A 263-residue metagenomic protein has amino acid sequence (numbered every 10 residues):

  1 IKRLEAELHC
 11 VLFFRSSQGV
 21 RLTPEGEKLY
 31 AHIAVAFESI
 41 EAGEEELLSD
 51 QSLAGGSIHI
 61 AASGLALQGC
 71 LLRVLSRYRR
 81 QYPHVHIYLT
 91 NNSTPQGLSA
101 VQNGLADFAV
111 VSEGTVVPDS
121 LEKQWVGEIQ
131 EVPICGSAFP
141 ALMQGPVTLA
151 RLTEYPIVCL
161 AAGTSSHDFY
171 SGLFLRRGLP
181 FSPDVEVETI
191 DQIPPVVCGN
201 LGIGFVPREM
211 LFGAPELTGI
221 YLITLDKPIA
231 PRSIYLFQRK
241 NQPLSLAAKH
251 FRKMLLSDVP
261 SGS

Functional and structural regions predicted by a protein language model:
R3-L22: A short LG(V/I)-centered, amphipathic sequence patch enriched for acidic residue(s) preceding the LG motif
E7-L8, L29-Q51: Alpha-helical linker/hinge and terminal dimerization helices associated with HTH transcriptional regulators
T23-G26, I60, V101-Q102, L152 (+2 more regions): Hydrophobic residues within well-ordered alpha-helices
G55-V117, V187-T189: Central regulatory/effector-binding core of bacterial HTH transcription factors
C70, Y221-S263: A late-sequence structural motif
Q81, N92-Y155, M210-F212, I229-A230: Acidic, Gly/Pro-rich loop/turn segments at junctions of secondary structure
S93-A106, S112, S165-Y221: Hydrophobic hinge/microswitch elements
A141-L142, P156-R177, R208, L244-K253 (+1 more regions): Secondary-structure junction motif
